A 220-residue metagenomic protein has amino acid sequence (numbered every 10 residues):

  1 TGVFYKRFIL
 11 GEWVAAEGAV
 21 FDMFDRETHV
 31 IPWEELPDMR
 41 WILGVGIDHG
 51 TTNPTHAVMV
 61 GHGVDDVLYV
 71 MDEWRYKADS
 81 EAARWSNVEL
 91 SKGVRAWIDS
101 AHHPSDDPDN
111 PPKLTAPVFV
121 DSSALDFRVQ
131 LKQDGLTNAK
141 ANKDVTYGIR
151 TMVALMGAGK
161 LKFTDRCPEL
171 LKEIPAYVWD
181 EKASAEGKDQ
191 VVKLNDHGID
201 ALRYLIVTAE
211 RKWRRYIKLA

Functional and structural regions predicted by a protein language model:
T1-I47: ATPase catalytic-site recognition across NTP-hydrolyzing enzymes
I9, A57, V118, I174 (+1 more regions): A residue-level signal for conserved active-site and pocket-lining positions in enzyme catalytic cores
E17-G18, W33, N53-A57, D79-A82 (+1 more regions): Short acidic/glycine-rich loop or secondary-structure boundary segments that cap or lie
D38-H62: Gly/Thr-rich phosphate-binding beta-strand-loop-beta motif of the actin/hexokinase/Hsp70
D48-G50, W74, S123, L202: Anionic group-transfer/hydrolysis microenvironments
V64-K193, K212-L219: Mg2+-dependent endonuclease catalytic cores in nucleic-acid-processing enzymes, primarily RNase H-like
N195-R203: Basic, amphipathic alpha-helical segments enriched in Lys/Arg and hydrophobic/aromatic residues
L205-W213: Short, hydrophobic alpha-helical segments
